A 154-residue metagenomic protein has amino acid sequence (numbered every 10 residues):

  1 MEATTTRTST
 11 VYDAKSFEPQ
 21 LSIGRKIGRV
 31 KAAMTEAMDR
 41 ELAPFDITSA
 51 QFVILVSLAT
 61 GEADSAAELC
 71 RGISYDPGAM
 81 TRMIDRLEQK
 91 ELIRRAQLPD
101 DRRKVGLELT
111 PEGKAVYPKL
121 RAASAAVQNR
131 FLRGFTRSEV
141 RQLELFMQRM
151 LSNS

Functional and structural regions predicted by a protein language model:
M1-F45: N-terminal leader segment of winged-helix/HTH proteins
T8, T35, A63, G72 (+1 more regions): Charged, amphipathic alpha-helical coiled-coil/dimerization segments
L21-R25, F45-V56, T81: Short alpha-helical elements of helix-turn-helix
K26, A33, A37, V53-V56 (+2 more regions): Pre-recognition alpha-helix immediately N-terminal to the DNA-recognition helix within helix-turn-helix or winged-helix
G28, V56-T60, R121: Short, locally clustered residues in the helix-turn-helix/winged-helix DNA-binding domain
A33, S57-G61, F146, N153: Short amphipathic alpha-helical elements of helix-turn-helix/winged-helix folds
I47, G61-D64, Y75: The short coil/loop that forms the "turn" connecting the two helices of the helix-turn-helix
T48-A50, S65, T110: Residues that mark the N-terminal boundary/hinge immediately upstream of a DNA-recognition element
